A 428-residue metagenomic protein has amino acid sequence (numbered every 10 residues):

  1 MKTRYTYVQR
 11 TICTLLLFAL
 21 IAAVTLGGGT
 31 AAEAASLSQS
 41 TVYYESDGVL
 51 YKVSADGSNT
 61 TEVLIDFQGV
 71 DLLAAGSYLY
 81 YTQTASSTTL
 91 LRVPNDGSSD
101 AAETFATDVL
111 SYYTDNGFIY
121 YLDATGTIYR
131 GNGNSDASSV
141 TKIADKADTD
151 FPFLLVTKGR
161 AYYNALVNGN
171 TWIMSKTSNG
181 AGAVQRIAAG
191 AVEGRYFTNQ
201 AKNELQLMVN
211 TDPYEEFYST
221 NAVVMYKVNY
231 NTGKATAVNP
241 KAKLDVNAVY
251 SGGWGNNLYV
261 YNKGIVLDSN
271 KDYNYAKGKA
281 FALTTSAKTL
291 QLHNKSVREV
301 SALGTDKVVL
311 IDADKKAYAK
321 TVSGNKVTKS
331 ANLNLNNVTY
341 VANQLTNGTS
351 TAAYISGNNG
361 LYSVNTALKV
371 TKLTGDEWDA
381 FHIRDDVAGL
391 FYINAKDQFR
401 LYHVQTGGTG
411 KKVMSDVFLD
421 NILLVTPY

Functional and structural regions predicted by a protein language model:
M1-S36, L390: Gram-positive cell-envelope targeting signals
A32-I65, G69, A74: An edge-strand/N-cap motif at the start of beta-rich repeat modules
S36-L37, E45-S46, E62-F67, T82 (+6 more regions): Feature 14080 marks short, conserved micro-sites in well-ordered regions that are central to protein function
Y43-E45, Y80-T82, Y121, Y162-N164 (+6 more regions): Residue position within the beta-strands of beta-propeller blades
E45, T84-S86, L166-N170, E216-A222 (+3 more regions): Short, solvent-exposed loop/turn segments at conserved positions within beta-propeller repeat blades
L50-V63, T89-A102, I128-K142, T171-A188 (+5 more regions): Surface-exposed loop/turn elements that mediate protein-protein interactions on large endomembrane-trafficking
F67-G76, T107-N116, D148-K158, A191-K202 (+5 more regions): Repeated scaffold domains used in trafficking and secretory/extracellular systems, primarily beta-propellers
P152-L166, N170-M174, G182-A189, G194-Y226 (+5 more regions): Solenoidal tandem-repeat scaffolds enriched in leucines and small polar residues
